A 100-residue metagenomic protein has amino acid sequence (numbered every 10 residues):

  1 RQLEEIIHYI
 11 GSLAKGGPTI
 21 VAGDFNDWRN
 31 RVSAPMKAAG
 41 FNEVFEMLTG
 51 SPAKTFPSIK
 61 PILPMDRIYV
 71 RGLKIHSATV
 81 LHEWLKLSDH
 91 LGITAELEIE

Functional and structural regions predicted by a protein language model:
R1-E100: Active-site regions of metal-assisted phosphoester/phosphodiester hydrolases, unifying DNase/endonuclease modules
